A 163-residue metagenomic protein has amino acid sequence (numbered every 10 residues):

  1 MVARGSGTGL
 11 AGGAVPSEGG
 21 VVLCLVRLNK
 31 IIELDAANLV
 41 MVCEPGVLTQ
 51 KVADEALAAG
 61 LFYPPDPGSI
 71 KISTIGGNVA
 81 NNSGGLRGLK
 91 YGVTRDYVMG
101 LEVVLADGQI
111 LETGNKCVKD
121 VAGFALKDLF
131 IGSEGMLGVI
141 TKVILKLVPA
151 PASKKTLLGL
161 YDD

Functional and structural regions predicted by a protein language model:
M1-L28: Glycine-rich N-terminal segment of FAD-binding domains in flavoprotein oxidoreductases, spanning the beta-loop-helix
K30-D163: FAD-binding subdomain of flavoenzyme oxidoreductases
